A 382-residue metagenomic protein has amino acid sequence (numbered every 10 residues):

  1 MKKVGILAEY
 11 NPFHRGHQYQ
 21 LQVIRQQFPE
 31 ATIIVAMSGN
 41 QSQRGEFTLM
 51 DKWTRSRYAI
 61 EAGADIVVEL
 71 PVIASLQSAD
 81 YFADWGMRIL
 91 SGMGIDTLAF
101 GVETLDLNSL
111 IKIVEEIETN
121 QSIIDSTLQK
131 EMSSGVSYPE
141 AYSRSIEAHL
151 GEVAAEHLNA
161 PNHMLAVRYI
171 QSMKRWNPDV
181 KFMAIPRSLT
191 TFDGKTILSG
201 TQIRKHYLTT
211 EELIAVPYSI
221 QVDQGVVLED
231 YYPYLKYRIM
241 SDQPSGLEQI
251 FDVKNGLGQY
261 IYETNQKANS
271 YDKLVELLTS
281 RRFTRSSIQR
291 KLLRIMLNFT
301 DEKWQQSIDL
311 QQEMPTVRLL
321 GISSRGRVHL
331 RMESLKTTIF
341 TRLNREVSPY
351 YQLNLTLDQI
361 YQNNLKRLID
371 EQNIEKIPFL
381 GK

Functional and structural regions predicted by a protein language model:
M1-R55: N-terminal catalytic cores of NTP/NDP-binding nucleotidyl/phosphoryl-transfer enzymes
I6-L7, A36-S38, V68-L70, M183-I185: Short beta-strands and strand-loop turn motifs
R25, S56-I60, Q171, R204: Class I S-adenosyl-L-methionine
Q26, I60, M87-S91: Non-catalytic positions within long, well-ordered alpha-helices that form the structural scaffold/packing of enzyme
R44-V67, L76-F82: Glycine/small-residue-rich interface belts in oligomeric ring/scaffold proteins and their assembly partners
L70-K382: Active-site cores that bind ATP or allylic diphosphates and position pyrophosphate for catalysis
